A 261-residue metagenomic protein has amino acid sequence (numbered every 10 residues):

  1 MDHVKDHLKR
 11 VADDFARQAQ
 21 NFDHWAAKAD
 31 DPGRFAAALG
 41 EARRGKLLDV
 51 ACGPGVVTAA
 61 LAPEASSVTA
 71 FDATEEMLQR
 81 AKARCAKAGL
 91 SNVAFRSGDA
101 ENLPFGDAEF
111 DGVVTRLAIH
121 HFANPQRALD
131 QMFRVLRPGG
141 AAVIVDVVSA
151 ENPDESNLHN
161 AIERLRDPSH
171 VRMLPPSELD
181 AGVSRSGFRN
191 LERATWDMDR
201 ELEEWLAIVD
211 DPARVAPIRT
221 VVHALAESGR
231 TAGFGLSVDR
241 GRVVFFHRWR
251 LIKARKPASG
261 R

Functional and structural regions predicted by a protein language model:
M1-R43, V56-A60, M77-R80, K87-A88 (+1 more regions): Conserved class I S-adenosyl-L-methionine
L48-V50, P54-N102: Class I SAM-dependent methyltransferase SAM/SAH-binding core
P54, N190-R261: Conserved Class I S-adenosyl-L-methionine
E101-G112: A short acidic, Gly/Pro-enriched loop at the edge of an enzyme's catalytic core that lines a small-molecule cofactor
G112-A123: A short SAM/SAH-binding and catalytic strip from SAM-dependent methyltransferases
Q126-P138: A short glycine-rich, Lys/Arg-flanked "PGG" loop and its adjoining helix->strand segment in the class I
V143-L165: Conserved class I S-adenosyl-L-methionine
R172-S186: Short alpha-helix
